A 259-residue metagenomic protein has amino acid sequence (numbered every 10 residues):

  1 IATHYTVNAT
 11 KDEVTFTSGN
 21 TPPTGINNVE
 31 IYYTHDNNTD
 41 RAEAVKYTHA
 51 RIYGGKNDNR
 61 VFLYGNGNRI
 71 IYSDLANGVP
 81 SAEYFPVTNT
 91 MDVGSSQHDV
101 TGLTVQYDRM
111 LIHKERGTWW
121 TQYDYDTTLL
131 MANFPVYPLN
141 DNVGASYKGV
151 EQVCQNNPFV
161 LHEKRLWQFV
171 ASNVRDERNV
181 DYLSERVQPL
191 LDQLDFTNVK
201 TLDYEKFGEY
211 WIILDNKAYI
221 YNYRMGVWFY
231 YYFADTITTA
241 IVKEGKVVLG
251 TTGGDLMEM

Functional and structural regions predicted by a protein language model:
I1-V45: Surface-exposed interaction regions enriched in Ser/Thr/Asp/Glu that occur as long low-complexity tracts or repetitive
T10-T21, L63, I112, W211-L214 (+1 more regions): Generic recognition of long tandem-repeat/solenoid scaffolds
N38-A42, P86-G94, F134-N140, W228-Y230: A short beta-strand motif characteristic of beta-propeller blades
A42-L63, Q97-G102: Beta-strand-rich domains and repeat architectures in extracellular enzymes and scaffolds, especially beta-propellers
D58-A76, D108-E115: Eukaryotic alpha-helical scaffold "rod" segments
Y64-V87, Q122-D126: Beta-propeller domains
L75-Q106, M110-H113: Glycine- and small hydrophobic-enriched segments that form the cores of compact globular domains
H98-M259: Beta-sheet-dominated scaffold domains
